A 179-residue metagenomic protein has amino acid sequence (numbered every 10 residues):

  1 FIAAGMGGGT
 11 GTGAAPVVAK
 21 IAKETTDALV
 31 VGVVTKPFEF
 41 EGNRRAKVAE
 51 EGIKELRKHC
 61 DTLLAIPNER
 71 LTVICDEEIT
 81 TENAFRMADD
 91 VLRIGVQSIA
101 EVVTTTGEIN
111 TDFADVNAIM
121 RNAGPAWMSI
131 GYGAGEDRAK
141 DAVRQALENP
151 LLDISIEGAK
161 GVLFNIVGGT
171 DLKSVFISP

Functional and structural regions predicted by a protein language model:
F1-P179: Tubulin/FtsZ superfamily GTPase core signature
